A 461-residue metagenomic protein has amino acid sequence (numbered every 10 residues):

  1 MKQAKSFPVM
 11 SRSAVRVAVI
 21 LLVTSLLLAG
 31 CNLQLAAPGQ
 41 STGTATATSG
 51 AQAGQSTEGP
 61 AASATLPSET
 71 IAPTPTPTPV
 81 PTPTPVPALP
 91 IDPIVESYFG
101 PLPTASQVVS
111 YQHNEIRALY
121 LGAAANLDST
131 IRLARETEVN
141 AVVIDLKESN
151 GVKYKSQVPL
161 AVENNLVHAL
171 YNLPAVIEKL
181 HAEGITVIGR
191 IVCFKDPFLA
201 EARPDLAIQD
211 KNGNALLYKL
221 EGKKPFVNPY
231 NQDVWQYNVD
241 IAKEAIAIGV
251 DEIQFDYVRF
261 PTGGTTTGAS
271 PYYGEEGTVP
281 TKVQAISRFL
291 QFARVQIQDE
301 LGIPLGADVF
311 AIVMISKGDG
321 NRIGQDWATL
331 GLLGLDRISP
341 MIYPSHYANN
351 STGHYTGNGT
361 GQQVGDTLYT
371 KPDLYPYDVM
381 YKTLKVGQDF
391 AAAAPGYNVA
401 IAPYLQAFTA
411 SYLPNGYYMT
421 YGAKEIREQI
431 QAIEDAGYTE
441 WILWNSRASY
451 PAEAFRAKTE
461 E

Functional and structural regions predicted by a protein language model:
A36-E96, G100-T104: Ser/Thr-rich, Proline-interspersed low-complexity disordered segments
Q107-L121, F194-A247: Active-site-adjacent "subsite" loops/lids of carbohydrate-active enzymes
L127-V152, A247-E252, L333-R337, I433-E440: Catalytic domains of carbohydrate-active enzymes, especially glycoside hydrolases
T137-L170, A457: Aromatic-lined carbohydrate-binding/catalytic grooves of carbohydrate-active enzymes
A141, N172-L217, E252-D256: Glycine-rich, aromatic-flanked loop segments that form ligand/cofactor-binding clefts across common enzyme folds
K155-N164, D196-K219, P261-E276, G353-T360 (+1 more regions): Aromatic- and acidic-residue-enriched segments that line the glycan-binding/catalytic groove of carbohydrate-active
I188-V192, Q254, K282-G324, M380 (+1 more regions): Aromatic-lined carbohydrate-recognition surfaces of secreted/lumenal glycan-active proteins
L335-N349, P376-E461: Substrate-binding cleft of secreted/luminal carbohydrate-active enzymes
